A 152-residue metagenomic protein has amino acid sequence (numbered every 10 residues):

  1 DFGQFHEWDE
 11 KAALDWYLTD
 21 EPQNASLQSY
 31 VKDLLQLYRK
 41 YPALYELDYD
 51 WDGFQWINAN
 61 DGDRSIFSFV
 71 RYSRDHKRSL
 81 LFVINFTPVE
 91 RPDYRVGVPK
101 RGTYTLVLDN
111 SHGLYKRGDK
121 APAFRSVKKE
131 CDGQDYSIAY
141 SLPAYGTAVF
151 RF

Functional and structural regions predicted by a protein language model:
F2-F152: Carbohydrate-interacting/catalytic domains
